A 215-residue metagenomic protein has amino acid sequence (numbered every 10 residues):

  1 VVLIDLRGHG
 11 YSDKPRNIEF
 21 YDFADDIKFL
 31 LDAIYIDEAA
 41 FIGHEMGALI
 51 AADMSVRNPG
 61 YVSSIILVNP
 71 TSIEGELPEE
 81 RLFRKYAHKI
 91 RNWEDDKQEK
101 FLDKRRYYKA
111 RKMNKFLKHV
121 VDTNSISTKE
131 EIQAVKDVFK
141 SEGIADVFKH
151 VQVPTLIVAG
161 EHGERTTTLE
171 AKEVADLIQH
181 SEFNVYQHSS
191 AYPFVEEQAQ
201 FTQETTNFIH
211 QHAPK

Functional and structural regions predicted by a protein language model:
V2-I42, Q203: Active-site loop/oxyanion-hole signature of alpha/beta-hydrolase fold enzymes
L6-G10, S72, S190-P193: Alpha/beta-hydrolase active-site loop signature
S12-N17, E76-E79, T168-L169: Conserved catalytic-core motifs of eukaryotic protein kinase domains, centered on the activation segment
G43-G47, A51: Gly/Ala-rich beta-loop-alpha elbow adjacent to hydrolase catalytic centers
A52-R57, S63-W93: Flexible "cap/lid" loop of the alpha/beta hydrolase fold
G75-R81, W93-H150: Conserved alpha/beta-hydrolase catalytic His-Asp/Glu region
Q133-D176, V185: Conserved serine/cysteine hydrolase catalytic core
S181-K215: Catalytic active-site module of serine/aspartate enzymes centered on a nucleophile-bearing elbow/loop
